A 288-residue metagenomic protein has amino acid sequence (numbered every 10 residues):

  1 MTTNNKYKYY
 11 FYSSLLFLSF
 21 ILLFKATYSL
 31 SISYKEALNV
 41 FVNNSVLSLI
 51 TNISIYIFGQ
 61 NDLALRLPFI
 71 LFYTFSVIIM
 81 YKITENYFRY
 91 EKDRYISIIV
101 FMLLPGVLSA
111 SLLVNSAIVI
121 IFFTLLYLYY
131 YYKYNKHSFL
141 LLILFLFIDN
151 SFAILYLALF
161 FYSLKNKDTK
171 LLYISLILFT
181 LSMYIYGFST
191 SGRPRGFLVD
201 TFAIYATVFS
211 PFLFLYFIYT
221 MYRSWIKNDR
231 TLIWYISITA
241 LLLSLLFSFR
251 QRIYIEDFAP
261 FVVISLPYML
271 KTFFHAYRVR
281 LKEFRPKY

Functional and structural regions predicted by a protein language model:
L15-T51, Q60-L63: Extracytoplasmic catalytic/substrate-binding loops of multi-pass membrane glycan-assembly enzymes
I70-Y87: Transmembrane-helix motifs of polytopic, lipid-linked glycan transferases
S97-M102: Short helix- or helix-capping micro-motifs that position conserved polar/aromatic residues at function-defining sites
L112-A117: Short acidic/glycine- and proline-prone juxtamembrane loop motifs at membrane-interface regions of multi-pass membrane
V119-H137: Specific aromatic-rich, kink-prone transmembrane helix
Y130-K133, F139, I154-L176, G192-R193: Perimembrane helix-loop-helix junctions
K136-A158, S244-L245: Membrane-interface alpha helices of multi-pass inner-membrane proteins
R252-L281: Hydrophobic/aromatic-rich transmembrane helices and adjacent perimembrane loops
